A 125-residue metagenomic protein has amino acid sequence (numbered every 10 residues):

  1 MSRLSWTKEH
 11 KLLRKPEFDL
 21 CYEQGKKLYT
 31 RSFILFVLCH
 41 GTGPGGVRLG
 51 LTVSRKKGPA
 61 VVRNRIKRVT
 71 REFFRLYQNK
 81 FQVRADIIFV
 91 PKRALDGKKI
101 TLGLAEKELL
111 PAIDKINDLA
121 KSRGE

Functional and structural regions predicted by a protein language model:
M1-E125: Positively charged, solvent-exposed patches that mediate nucleic-acid binding
